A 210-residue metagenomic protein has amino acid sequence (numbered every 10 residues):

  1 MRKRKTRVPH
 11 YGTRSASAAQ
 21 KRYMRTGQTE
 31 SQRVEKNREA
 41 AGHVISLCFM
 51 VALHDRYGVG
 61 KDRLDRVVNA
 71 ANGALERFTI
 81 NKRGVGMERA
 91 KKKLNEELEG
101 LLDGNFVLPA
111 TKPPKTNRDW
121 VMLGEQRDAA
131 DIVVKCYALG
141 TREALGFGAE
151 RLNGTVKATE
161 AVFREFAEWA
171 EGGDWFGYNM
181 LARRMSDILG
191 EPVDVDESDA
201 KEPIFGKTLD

Functional and structural regions predicted by a protein language model:
K3-V51, R77, N81-E143, G172-D210: Intrinsic disorder/low-complexity detector
C48, L64, V156: A contiguous, well-structured "functional interface" segment within a domain
H54, R142, L152-K157: A structural feature that tracks compact, well-ordered secondary-structure segments with a strong bias toward
V67-F78, T155-E168: Amphipathic alpha-helical segments that form the core helices of the histone-fold
